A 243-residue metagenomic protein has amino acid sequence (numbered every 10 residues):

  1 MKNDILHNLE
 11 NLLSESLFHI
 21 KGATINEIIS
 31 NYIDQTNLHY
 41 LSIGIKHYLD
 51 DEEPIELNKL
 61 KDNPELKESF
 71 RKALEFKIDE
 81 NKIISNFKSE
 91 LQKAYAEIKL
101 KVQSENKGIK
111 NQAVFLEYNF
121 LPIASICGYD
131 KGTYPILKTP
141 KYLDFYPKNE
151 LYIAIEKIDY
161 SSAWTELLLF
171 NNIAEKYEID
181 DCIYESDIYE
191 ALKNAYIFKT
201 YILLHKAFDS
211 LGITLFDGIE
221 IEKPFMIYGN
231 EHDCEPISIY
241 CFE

Functional and structural regions predicted by a protein language model:
K2-A23, E27-Q35, H39-K46, S69 (+2 more regions): Acidic, proline/glycine-rich low-complexity IDRs
N37, G44, N63-P64, E75-K77 (+7 more regions): Short, flexible coil/linker elements and helix-boundary hinge sites characteristic of intrinsically disordered
K46-I109: Short N-terminal edge-element motif at the start of the domain
K61, F115, F216-G218: Residue-level signal for the start and early helices of compact helical domains
F87-L91, Y118-A124, L169, Y196-T200: Extended low-polarity, hydrophobic cluster-rich segments
K99-K157: Aromatic- and glycine-enriched beta-alpha-beta binding-site module
L143-I179, I183: Compact, glycine/acidic-enriched structural inserts
